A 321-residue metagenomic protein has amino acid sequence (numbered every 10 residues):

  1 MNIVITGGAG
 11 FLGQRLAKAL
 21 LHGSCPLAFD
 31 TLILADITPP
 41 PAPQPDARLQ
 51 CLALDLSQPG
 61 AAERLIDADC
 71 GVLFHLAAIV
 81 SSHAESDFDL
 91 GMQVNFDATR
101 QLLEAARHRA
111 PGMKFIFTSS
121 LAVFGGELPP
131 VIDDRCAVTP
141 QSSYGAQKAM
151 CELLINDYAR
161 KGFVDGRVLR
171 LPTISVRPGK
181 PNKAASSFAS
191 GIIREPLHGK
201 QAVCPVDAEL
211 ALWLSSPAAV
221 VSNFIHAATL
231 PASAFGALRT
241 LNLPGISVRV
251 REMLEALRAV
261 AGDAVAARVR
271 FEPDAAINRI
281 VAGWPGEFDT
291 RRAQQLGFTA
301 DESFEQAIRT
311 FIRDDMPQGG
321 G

Functional and structural regions predicted by a protein language model:
I3-S24: N-terminal Rossmann NAD(P)H-binding glycine-rich loop of SDR-like oxidoreductase domains
L56-V94: NAD(P)H-binding glycine-rich loop region in Rossmannoid oxidoreductase-like domains and their noncatalytic homologs
R100-Q141: Conserved Rossmann-fold NAD(P)-dependent oxidoreductase catalytic core, especially the SDR/UDP-sugar
G126-L128, Q141-R167: Active-site Tyr-X1-5-Lys
N156-A211, P217-A219: NAD(P)-dependent short-chain dehydrogenase/reductase
K180-A185, A208-S222, A237-L257, T310: Substrate-binding strand-loop-helix patch in Rossmann-like NAD(P)-dependent oxidoreductase/epimerase domains
P196, N223-N278: Mid/C-terminal beta-alpha module of Rossmann-like enzyme folds, strongest in SDR-family dehydrogenases/epimerases
F271, P285-Q295, E302-G321: Amphipathic terminal alpha-helices
